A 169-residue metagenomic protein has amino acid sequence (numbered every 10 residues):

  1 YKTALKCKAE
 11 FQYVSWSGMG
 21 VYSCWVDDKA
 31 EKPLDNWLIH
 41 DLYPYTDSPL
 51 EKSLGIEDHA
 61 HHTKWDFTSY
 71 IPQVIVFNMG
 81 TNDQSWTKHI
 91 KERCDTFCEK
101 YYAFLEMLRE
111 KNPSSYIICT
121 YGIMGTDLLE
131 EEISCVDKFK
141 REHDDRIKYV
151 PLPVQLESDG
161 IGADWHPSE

Functional and structural regions predicted by a protein language model:
Y1-D95, E99, I123-I133, G162 (+1 more regions): Conserved SGNH/GDSL esterase-like catalytic core that processes O-acyl groups on lipids and polysaccharides
K2-A9, M107-Y116, F139-D144: A structural motif corresponding to the C-terminal end of an alpha-helix and its immediate exit/capping segment
T68-Y70, Y101, E110-S114, E142-D144 (+1 more regions): A structural signal for short secondary-structure junctions
Y101-L105, I133-V136: Generic structural signal for well-ordered alpha-helices, preferentially at hydrophobic/aromatic core positions
F104-M107, Y149: Short hydrophobic/aromatic-rich motifs at helix boundaries and adjacent loops
Y116-W165, E169: Extracellular serine-dependent O-acyl
